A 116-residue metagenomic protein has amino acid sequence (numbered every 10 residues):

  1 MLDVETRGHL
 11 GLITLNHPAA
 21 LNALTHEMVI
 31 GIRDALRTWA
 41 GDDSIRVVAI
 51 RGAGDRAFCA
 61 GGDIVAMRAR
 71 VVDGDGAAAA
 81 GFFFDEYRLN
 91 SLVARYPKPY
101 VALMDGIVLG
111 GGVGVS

Functional and structural regions predicted by a protein language model:
M1-R51: Conserved CoA-thioester-binding segment of acyl-CoA-metabolizing enzymes
A23, A77-A80, I107: Alpha-helix capping and helix-loop boundary segments enriched in small/acidic/polar residues
L36, N90-V93: Hydrophobic core positions within the conserved protein kinase catalytic domain
R51-G52, M104: Short beta-strand/turn micro-motifs composed of small residues that flank or help shape donor/cofactor-binding pockets
G52-R88: Glycine- (often His-adjacent) and acidic-residue-rich active-site loop that binds/positions the CoA thioester
V93-S116: Glycine-rich beta-to-alpha active-site loop
